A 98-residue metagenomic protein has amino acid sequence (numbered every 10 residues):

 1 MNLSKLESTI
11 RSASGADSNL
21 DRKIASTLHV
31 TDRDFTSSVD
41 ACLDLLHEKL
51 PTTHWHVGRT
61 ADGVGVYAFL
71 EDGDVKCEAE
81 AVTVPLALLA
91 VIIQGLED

Functional and structural regions predicted by a protein language model:
L3-E7, D21, V39, P85 (+1 more regions): Short amphipathic alpha-helical segments that mediate assembly, nucleic-acid/protein binding, or membrane association
T9-E78: N-terminal segment of the canonical double-stranded RNA-binding domain
E71-D98: Glycine-rich and polybasic anion-binding loops at the starts of cofactor/ligand-binding domains
